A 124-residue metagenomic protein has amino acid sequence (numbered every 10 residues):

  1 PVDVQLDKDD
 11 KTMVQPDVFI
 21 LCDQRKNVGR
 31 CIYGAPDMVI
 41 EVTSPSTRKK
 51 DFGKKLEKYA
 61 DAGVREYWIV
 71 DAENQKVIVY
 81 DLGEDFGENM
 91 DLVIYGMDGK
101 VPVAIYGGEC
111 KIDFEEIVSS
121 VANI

Functional and structural regions predicted by a protein language model:
V2-A62, I69-I124: C-terminal interaction segment
